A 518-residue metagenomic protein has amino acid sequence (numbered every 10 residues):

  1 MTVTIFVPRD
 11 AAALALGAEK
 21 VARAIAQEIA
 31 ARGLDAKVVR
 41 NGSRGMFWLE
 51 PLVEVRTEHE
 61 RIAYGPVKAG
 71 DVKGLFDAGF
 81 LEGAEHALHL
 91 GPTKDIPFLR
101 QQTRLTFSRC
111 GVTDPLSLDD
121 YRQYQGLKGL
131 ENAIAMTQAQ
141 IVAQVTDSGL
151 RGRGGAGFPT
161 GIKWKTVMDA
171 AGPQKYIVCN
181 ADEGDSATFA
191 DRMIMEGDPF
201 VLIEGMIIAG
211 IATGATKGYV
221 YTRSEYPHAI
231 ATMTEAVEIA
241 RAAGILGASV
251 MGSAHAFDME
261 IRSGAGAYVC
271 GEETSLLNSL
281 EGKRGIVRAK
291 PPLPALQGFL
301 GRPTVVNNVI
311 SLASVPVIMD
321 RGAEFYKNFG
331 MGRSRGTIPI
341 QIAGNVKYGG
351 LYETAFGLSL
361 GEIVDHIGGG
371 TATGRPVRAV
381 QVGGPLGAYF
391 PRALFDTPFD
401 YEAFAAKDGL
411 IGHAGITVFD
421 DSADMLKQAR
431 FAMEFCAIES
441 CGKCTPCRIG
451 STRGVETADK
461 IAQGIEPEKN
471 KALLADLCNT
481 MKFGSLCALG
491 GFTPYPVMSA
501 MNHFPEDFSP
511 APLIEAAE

Functional and structural regions predicted by a protein language model:
A13, W48, G126, V145-V167 (+5 more regions): Conserved phosphate/anionic-ligand binding catalytic regions in large, soluble enzymes, centered on
A18-V39, E58-G83, K128-D147, P173-I177 (+8 more regions): Ferredoxin-type iron-sulfur electron-transfer modules in oxidoreductases and energy-metabolism complexes
E85-D147, L300, I310-G322: Flexible inter-domain linker/hinge segments
T113-K128, C179-D191, P294-L300, Q341-V346: Gly-rich Lys/Arg/Thr-decorated short loops/hinges at beta-loop-alpha junctions or inter-strand turns that position
D119, I230-F356, G368: Hydrophobic alpha-helical positions that pack around
E131-A171, K327-N328, R333, Q341 (+3 more regions): Accessory "access/gating" subregions that flank catalytic or transport cores
D198-A212: Histidine-anchored nucleotide/phosphate-binding helix
G205-I207, A355-A372: Short amphipathic, charge-patterned alpha-helical segments
